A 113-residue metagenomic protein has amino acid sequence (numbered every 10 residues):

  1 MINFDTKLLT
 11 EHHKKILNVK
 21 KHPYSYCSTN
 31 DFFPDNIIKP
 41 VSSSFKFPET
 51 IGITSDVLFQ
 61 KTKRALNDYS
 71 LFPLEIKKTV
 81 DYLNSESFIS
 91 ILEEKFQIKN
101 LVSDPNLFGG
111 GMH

Functional and structural regions predicted by a protein language model:
F4, K15-K95: Non-heme Fe(II)/2-oxoglutarate
T10-H12: Non-catalytic, substrate/partner-engaging modules appended to enzymatic cores
K99-G110: A short coil-to-beta-strand element that immediately follows conserved catalytic motifs
H113: Active-site environment of non-heme Fe oxygenases that use a 2-His-1-carboxylate facial triad
